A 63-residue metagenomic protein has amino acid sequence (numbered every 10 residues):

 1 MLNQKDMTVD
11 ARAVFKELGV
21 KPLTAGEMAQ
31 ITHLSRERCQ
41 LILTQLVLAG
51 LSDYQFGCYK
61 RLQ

Functional and structural regions predicted by a protein language model:
M1-A13, C58-Q63: Short alpha-helical segments that sit at the start of domains
F15-G19: Short helix-to-turn junction characteristic of helix-turn-helix DNA-binding domains, especially the helix
V20-T24: Short capping segments at the starts of secondary-structure elements
G26, E37, Y54-Q55: A local structural micro-motif
E27-I31: A short acidic, leucine-rich amphipathic alpha-helix
L34-V47: Short amphipathic alpha-helical interaction segments
V47-G57: A short, conserved structural fragment
